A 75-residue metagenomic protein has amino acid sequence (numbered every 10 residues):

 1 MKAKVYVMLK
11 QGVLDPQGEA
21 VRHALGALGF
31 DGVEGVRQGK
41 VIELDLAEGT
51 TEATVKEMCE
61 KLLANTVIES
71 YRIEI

Functional and structural regions predicted by a protein language model:
K2-E43, A47-T50, T54-I75: Long, contiguous binding/interaction regions
